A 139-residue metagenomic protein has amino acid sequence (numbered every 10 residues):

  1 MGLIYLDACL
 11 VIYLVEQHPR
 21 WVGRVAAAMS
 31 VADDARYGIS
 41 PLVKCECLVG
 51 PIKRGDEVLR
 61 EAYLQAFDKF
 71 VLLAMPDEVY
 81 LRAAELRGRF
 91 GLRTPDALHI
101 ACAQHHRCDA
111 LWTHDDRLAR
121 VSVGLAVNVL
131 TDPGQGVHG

Functional and structural regions predicted by a protein language model:
M1-I39, P51-A62, N128-G139: Short, well-structured N-terminal submotif of metal-dependent ribonuclease cores
M1-L3, E46, F70-L73, I100-G139: Acidic, PIN/NYN-like endoribonuclease modules and their adjacent C-terminal/linker elements
L10, V43, V79, H99 (+1 more regions): Alpha-helix capping/helix-boundary segments
E16, K44-E46: Acidic-residue sensor for enzyme active/binding pockets
Q17, K69-R89: Acidic catalytic patch
A32, F90, H106: Active-site charged/polar residues at nucleotide-handling catalytic sites that mediate phosphoryl, nucleotidyl
